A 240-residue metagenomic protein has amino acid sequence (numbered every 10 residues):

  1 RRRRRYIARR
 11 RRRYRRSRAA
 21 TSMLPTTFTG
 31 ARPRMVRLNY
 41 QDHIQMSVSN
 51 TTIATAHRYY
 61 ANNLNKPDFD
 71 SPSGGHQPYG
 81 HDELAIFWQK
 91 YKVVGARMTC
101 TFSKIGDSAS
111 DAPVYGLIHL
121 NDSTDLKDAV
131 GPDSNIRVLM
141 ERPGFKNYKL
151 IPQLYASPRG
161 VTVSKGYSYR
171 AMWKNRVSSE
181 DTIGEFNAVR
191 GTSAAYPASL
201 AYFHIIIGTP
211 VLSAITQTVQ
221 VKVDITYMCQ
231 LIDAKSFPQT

Functional and structural regions predicted by a protein language model:
R1-T240: Capsid-like jelly-roll
